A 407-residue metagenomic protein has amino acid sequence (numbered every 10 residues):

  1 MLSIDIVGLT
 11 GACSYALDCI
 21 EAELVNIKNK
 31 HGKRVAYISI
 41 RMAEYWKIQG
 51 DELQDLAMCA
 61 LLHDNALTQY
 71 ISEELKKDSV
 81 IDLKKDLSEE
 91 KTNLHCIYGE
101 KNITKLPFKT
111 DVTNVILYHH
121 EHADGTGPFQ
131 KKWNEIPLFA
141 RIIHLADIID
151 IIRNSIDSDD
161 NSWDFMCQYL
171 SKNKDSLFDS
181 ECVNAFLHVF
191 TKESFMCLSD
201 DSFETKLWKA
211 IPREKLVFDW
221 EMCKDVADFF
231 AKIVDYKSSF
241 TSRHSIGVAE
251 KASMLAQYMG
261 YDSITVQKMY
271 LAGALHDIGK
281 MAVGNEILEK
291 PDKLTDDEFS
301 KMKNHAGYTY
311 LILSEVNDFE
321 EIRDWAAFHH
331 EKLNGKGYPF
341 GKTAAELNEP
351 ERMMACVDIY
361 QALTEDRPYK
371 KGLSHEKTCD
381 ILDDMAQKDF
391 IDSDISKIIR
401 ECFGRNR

Functional and structural regions predicted by a protein language model:
L2-R407: Histidine- and acidic-residue-rich, metal-dependent catalytic cores
